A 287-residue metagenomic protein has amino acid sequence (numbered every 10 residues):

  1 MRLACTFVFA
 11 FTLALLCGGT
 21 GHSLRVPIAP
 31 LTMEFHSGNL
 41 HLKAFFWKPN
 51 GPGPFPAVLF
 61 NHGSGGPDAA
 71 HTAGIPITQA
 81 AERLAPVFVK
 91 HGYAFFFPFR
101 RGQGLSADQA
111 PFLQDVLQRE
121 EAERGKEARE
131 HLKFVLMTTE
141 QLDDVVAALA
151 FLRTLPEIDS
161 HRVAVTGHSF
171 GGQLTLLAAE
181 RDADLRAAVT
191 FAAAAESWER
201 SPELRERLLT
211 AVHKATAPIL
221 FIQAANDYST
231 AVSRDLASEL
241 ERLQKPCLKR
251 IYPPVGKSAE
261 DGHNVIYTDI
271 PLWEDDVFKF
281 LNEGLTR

Functional and structural regions predicted by a protein language model:
G21-G53: N-terminal cap/lid segment of alpha/beta-hydrolase-fold proteins
G53-F55, S64-A107, S197-W198, S229-T230: Short substrate-entry loop that stabilizes the transition state in hydrolases
P56, N61-G63, Q223-A224: The conserved beta1-alpha1 loop
N61, P98-R100, F191, Y252: Alpha/beta-hydrolase
Q109, L113-P156: Alpha/beta-hydrolase active-site loop
M137-K214: Primarily recognizes the serine-hydrolase "nucleophile elbow" in alpha/beta-hydrolase and SGNH/GDSL folds
A187, A193-L248: The feature captures the conserved acid-bearing segment of alpha/beta-hydrolase catalytic domains
P246-R287: C-terminal catalytic histidine-bearing segment of alpha/beta-hydrolase fold enzymes
